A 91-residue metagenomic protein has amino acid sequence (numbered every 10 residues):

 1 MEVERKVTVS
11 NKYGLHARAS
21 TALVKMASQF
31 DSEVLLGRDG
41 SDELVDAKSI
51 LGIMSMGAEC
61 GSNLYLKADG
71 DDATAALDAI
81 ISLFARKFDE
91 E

Functional and structural regions predicted by a protein language model:
M1, T8, D31, K87-F88: A composition-driven signal for long, intrinsically disordered, charge-rich low-complexity tracts
E2-K6, N63-Y65: Intrinsic-disorder/low-complexity, polar/charged segments enriched in Ser/Thr/Lys/Arg/Asp/Glu/Gln
T8-G52, M56-E59: Compact, glycine-rich, soluble single-domain proteins
S55-E91: C-terminal structural segments of small proteins and small subunits
